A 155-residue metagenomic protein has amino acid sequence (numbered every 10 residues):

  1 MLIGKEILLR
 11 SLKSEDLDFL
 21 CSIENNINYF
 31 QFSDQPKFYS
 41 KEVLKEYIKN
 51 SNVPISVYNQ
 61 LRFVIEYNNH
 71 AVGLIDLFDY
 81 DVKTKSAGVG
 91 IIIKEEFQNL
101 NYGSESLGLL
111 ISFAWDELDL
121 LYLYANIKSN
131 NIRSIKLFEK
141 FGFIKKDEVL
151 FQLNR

Functional and structural regions predicted by a protein language model:
M1-D18, N25-N26, V64-R155: Acyl-donor (CoA/ACP) binding surface of acyl/acetyltransferases
C21-E24, S33-D34: Short, flexible helix/strand-to-coil boundary loops that buttress conserved ligand/catalytic motifs in alpha/beta
Y29-N50: Conserved GNAT-fold acetyl-CoA-binding loop/helix
D34, Y58-L61, L121: Short, polar/charged, Gly/Pro-enriched helix-capping and turn/loop motifs at alpha-helix termini and inter-helix linkers
P36, P54-I55, E117, N126: Histidine kinase transmitter module recognition
P36-S40, L61, N130: Short, conserved alpha-helical segments within structured domains
N50-S51, F113: A generic secondary-structure signal
S51-V64: A short helix-loop-beta-strand connector motif used in the catalytic cores of GNAT acetyltransferases and, in some
